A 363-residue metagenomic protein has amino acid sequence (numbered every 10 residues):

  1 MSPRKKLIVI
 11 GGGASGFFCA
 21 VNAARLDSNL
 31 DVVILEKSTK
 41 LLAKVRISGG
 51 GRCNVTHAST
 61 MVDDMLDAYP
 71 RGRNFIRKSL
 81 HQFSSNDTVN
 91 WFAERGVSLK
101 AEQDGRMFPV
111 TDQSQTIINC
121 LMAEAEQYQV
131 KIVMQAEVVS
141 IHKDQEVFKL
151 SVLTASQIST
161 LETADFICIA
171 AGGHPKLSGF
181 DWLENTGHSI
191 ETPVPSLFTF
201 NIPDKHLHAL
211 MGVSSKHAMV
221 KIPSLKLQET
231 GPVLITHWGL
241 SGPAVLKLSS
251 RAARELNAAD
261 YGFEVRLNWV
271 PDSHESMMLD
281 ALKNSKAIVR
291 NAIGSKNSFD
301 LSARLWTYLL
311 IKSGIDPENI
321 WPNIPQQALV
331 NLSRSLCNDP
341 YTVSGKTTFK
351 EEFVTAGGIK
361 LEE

Functional and structural regions predicted by a protein language model:
S2-S15, V33: Beta1/beta-strand and adjacent pyrophosphate-binding region of the FAD-binding site in flavoprotein oxidoreductases
I8, A24-G50: Glycine-rich FAD pyrophosphate-binding loop
I8-I10, L35, V138, L161-H174 (+2 more regions): Short hydrophobic core segments
T39-L41, I47, V55, S59-V62 (+2 more regions): An anion/pyrophosphate-binding glycine-rich loop and adjacent beta-alpha core in soluble alpha-beta enzymes
R52-A101: Glycine-rich active-site loop/strand segments that organize a redox cofactor
I76-S84, Q103-A123, A171-S178, N201 (+2 more regions): Short beta-strand to alpha-helix junction loop
M134, Y308-E363: A glycine-rich dinucleotide-binding beta-alpha-beta segment and adjacent secondary-structure elements that constitute
M134-V147: A conserved short coil-to-beta-strand element within the FAD-binding core of flavoproteins
